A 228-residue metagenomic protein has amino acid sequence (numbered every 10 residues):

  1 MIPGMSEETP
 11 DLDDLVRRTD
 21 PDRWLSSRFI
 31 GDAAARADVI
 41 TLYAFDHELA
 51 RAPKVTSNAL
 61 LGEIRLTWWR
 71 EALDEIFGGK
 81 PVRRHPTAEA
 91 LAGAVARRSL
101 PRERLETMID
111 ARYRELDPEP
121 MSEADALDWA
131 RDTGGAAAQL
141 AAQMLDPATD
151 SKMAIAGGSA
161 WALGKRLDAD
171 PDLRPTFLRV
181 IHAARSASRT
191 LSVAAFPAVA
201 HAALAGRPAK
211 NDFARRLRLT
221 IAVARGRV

Functional and structural regions predicted by a protein language model:
I2-A92, L105, R112, A130-Q139 (+2 more regions): Catalytic cores of Mg2+-dependent Asp-rich isoprenoid enzymes
D20, S99, D146-P147: Glycine-centered secondary-structure boundary/capping sites
S99-I109: Long amphipathic N-terminal alpha/beta scaffold segment
Y113-A124: Acidic/His metal-coordination segments adjacent to aromatic residues that form catalytic metal sites in metalloenzymes
A124, P147-M153: Short pre-active-site segment immediately N-terminal to the catalytic Zn-binding motif
Q139-T149: Active-site glycine-rich loop that binds ribose-phosphate moieties when present
